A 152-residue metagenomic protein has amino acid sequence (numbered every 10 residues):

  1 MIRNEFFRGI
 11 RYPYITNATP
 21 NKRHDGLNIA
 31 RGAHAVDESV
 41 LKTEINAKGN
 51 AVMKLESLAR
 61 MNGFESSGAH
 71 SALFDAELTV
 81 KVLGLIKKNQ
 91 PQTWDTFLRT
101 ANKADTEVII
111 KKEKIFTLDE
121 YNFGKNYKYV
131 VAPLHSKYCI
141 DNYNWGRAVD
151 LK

Functional and structural regions predicted by a protein language model:
M1-Q90, F97: Metal-dependent phosphoesterase core characteristic of DEDDh/y 3'-5' exonuclease domains
L85-K152: Acidic two-metal-ion nuclease catalytic site recognized across multiple nuclease folds, prominently DnaQ/RNase D-T
